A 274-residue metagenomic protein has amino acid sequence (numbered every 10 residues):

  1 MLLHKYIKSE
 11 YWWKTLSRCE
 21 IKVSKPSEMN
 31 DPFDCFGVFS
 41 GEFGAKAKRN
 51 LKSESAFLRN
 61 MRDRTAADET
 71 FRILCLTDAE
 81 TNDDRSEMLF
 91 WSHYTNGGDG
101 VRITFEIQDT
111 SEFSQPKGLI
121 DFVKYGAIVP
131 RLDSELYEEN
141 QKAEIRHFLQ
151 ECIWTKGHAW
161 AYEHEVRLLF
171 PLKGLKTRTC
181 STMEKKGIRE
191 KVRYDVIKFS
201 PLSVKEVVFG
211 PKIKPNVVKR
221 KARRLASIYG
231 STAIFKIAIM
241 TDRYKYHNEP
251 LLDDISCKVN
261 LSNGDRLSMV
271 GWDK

Functional and structural regions predicted by a protein language model:
M1-K274: Partner-binding and oligomerization surfaces adjacent to conserved cores of proteins that assemble macromolecular
